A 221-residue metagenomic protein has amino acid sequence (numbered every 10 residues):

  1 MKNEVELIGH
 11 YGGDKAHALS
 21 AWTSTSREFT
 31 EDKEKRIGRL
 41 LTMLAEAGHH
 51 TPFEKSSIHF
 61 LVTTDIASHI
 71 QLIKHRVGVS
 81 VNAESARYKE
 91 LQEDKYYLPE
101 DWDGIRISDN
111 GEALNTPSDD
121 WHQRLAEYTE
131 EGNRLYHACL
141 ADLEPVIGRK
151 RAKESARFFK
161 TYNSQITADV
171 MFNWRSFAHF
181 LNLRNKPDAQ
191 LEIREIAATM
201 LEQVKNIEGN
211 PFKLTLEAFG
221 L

Functional and structural regions predicted by a protein language model:
M1-L221: Family-specific signature for flavin-dependent thymidylate synthase
